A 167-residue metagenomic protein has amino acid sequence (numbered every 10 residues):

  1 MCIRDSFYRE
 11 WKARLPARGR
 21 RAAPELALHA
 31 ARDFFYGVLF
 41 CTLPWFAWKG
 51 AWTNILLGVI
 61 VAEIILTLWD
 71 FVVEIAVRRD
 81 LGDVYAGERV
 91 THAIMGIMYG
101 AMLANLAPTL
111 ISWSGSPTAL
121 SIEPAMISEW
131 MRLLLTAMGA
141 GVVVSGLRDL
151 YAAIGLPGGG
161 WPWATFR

Functional and structural regions predicted by a protein language model:
M1-D5: Conserved small/polar residues in nucleotide/adenosyl-binding loops
F7-E25, V73-Y85, A153-R167: Cytosolic, membrane-interface loops and tails of multi-pass inner-membrane proteins
F7-P16, F35-K49, F71-E74, L106-A107: Internal transmembrane alpha-helix with an interfacial aromatic "cap," most often the third helix
A23-A47, A51-L57: Multi-pass membrane catalytic core of lipid/isoprenoid biosynthesis enzymes
A23-L28, A86-T91, A125-E129: Short aromatic-rich membrane-water interface segments that cap or initiate transmembrane helices in multi-pass membrane
Y36-C41, I97-A107, A137-S145: Hydrophobic cores of alpha-helical transmembrane segments in multi-pass inner/ER membrane proteins, independent
G50-E123: Membrane-proximal helix-loop-helix units in multi-pass membrane proteins
P108, S112-P162: Terminal transmembrane helical module of multi-pass membrane proteins
